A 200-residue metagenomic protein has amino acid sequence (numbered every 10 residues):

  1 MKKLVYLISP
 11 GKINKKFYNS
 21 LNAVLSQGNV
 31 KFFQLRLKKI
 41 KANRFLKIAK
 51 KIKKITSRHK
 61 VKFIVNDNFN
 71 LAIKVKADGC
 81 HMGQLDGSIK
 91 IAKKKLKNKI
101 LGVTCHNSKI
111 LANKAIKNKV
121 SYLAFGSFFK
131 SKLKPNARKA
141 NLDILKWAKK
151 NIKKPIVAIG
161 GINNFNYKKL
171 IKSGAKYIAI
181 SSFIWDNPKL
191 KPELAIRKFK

Functional and structural regions predicted by a protein language model:
M1-N19, I100-N107, V157-A158, I162: Active-site mouth loops of central-metabolism enzymes
M1-S9, G87, A92-K94, K149-K150: N-terminal small/glycine-rich loop or linker at the start of catalytic domains across soluble metabolic enzymes
Y6, Q84-A92, A124-A137, Y167-K200: Glycine-rich phosphate-binding active-site loops on the catalytic face of alpha/beta enzymes
G11, L37, Q84, C105-N107 (+3 more regions): Short secondary-structure boundary segments
N22-R36, N118: Catalytic domains of carbohydrate-active enzymes, especially glycoside hydrolases
V24, F63-C80, N107-S121, K149-A158 (+2 more regions): Catalytic cores of alpha/beta
F32-K95: N-terminal active-site wall of soluble small-molecule enzyme domains
L46-V65, I91-S108, A137-N164, R197-K200: Alpha-helix-loop-beta-strand connector modules within alpha/beta enzyme cores
